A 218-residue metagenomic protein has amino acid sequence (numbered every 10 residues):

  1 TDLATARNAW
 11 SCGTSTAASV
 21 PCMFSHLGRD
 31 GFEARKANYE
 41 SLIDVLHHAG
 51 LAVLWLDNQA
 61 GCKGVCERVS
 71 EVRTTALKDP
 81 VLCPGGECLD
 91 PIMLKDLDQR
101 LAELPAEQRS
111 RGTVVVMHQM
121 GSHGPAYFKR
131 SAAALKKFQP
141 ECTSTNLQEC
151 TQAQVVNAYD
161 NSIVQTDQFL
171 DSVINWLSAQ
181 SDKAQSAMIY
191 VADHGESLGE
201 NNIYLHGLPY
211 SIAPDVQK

Functional and structural regions predicted by a protein language model:
T1-K218: Catalytic domains that recognize anionic headgroups
